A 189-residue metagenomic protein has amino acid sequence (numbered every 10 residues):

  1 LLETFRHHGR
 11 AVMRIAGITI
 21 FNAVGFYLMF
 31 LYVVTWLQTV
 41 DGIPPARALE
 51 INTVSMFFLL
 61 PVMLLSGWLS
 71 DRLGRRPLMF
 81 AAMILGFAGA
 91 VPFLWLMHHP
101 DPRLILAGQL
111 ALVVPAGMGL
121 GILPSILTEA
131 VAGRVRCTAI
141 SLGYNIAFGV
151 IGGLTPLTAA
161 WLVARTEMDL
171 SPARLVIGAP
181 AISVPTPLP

Functional and structural regions predicted by a protein language model:
G9-L59, I151-P156: Extracytoplasmic gate region of multi-pass secondary transporters
R72-M83: Cytoplasmic membrane-interface "Motif A"-like loop-to-helix N-cap segments of 12-TM Major Facilitator Superfamily
I84-P100: C-terminal ends and interior cores of transmembrane alpha-helices in multi-pass membrane transporters/permeases
P102-M118: Hydrophobic core of transmembrane alpha-helices in multi-pass small-molecule transporters, especially MFS/SLC-type
M118-V131: Intracellular juxtamembrane helix-capping segments at the cytosolic ends of symmetry-related transmembrane helices
I126, I177-P189: Multi-pass alpha-helical transporter architecture, strongest for 12-TM Major Facilitator/SLC carriers used
G133-R165: A late C-terminal transmembrane helix in Major Facilitator Superfamily
A159-G178: A membrane-interface helix-boundary motif in multi-pass transporters
